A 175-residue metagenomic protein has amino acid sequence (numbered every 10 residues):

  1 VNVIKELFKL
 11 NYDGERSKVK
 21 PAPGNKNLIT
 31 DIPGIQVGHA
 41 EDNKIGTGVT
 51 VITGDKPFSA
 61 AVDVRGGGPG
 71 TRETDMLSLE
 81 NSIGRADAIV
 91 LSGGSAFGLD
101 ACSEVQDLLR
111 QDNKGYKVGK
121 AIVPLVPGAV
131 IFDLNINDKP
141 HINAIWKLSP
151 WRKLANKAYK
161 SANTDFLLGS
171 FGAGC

Functional and structural regions predicted by a protein language model:
N2-C175: Alpha/propeptide regions of enzymes that mature by internal proteolysis
